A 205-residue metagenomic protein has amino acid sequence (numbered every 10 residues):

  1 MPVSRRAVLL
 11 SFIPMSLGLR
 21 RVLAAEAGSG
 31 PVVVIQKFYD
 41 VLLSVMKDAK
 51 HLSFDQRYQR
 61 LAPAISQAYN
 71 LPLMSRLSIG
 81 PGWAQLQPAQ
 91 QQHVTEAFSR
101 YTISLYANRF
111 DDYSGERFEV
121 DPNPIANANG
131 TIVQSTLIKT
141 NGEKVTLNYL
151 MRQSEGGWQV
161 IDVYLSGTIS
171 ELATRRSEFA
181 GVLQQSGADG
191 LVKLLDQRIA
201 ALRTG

Functional and structural regions predicted by a protein language model:
P2-V3, A7-A25: N-terminal export signals
G28-Y106: Early exported N-terminus immediately downstream of N-terminal targeting peptides
Q36, T95, E119, Q134-T136 (+2 more regions): Soluble periplasmic/extracytoplasmic beta-strand elements of cell-envelope proteins
K47, A107-D111, V163: Charged/polar positions within long, soluble alpha-helices
I103-V145, L195-G205: Surface-exposed, charged secondary-structure patches
K144-A173: Short beta-strand edge/turn micro-motifs at domain boundaries
Y164-G205: Low-complexity, intrinsically disordered terminal/linker segments enriched in charged and Gly/Pro repeats
